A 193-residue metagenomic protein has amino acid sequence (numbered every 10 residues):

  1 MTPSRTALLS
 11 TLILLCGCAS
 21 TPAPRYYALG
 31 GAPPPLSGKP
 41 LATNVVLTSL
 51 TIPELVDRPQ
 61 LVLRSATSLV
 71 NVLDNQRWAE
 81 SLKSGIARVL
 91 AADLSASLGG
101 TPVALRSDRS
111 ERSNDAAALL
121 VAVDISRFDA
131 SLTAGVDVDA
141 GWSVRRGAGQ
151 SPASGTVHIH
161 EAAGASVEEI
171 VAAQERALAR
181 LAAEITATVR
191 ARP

Functional and structural regions predicted by a protein language model:
M1-L8: Bacterial N-terminal signal peptides that target proteins for export
L14-G17: C-terminal motif of bacterial Sec signal peptides marking the signal peptidase cleavage site
A19-K83, R192-P193: A structural "domain/chain start" motif
S20-L36, L41, S97-A148: Surface-exposed short loop/turn segments
N44-L50, V62-R64, L120-D124, D137-S143 (+1 more regions): Soluble periplasmic/extracytoplasmic beta-strand elements of cell-envelope proteins
V70-R77, A148-A187: Short secondary-structure boundary motifs at beta->alpha junctions and helix caps
K83, A87-A91, S95, E175-L178 (+2 more regions): Extracytoplasmic/secreted envelope proteins and their assembly/folding machinery, especially bacterial periplasmic
E111, R190-P193: Short, highly charged C-terminal tails/helix-capping segments
